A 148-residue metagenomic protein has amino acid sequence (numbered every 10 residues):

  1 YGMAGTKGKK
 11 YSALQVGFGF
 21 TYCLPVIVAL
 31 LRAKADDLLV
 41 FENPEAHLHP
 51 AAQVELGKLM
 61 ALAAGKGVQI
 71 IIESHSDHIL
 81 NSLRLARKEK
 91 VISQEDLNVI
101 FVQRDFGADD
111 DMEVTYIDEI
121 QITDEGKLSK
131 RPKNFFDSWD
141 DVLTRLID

Functional and structural regions predicted by a protein language model:
Y1-I147: Switch/communication elements of ASCE P-loop NTPase nucleotide-binding domains
